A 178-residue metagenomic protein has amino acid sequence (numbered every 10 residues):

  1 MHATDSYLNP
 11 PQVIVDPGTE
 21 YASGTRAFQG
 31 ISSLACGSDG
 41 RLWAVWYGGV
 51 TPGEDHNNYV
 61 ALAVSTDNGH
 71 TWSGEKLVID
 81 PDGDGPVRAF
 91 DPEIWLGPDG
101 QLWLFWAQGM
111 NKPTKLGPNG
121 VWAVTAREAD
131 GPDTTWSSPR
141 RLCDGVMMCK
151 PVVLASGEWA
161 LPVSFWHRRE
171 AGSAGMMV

Functional and structural regions predicted by a protein language model:
M1-V178: Asp-box/BNR beta-propeller blade signature and adjacent active/binding-site loops in extracellular glycan-interacting
